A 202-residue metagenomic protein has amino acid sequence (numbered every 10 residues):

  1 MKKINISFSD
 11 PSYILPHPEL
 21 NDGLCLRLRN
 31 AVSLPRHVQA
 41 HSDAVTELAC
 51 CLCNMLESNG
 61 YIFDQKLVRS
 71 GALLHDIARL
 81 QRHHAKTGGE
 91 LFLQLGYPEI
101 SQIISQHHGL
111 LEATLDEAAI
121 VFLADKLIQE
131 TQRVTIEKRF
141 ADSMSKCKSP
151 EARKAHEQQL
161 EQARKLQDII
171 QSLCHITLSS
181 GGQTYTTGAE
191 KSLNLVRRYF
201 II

Functional and structural regions predicted by a protein language model:
K2-H17, A31-Y61, L74, L110-I202: Divalent metal-dependent phosphate-bond-processing catalytic cores, especially two-metal-ion Mg2+/Mn2+ enzymes that act
G23-V32: A short small-residue
V45-A49, F63-L93, I103-L111: His-Asp-centered metal-binding catalytic motifs of divalent-metal-dependent phosphohydrolases/nucleases
H84-G88, I100, D116-A119, I136: Amphipathic alpha-helical interface surfaces
L93-Q94, S143: A generic membrane alpha-helix/interface feature
